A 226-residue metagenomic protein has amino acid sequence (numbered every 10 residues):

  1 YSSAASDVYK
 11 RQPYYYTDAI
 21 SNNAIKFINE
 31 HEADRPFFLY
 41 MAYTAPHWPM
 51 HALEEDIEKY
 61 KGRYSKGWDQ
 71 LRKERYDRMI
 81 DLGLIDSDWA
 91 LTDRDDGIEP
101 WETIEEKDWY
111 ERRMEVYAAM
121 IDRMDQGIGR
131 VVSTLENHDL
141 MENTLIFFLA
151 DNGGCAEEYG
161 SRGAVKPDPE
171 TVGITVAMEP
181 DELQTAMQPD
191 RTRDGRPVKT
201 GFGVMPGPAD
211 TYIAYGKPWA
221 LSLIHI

Functional and structural regions predicted by a protein language model:
Y1-A5, Y9, I224-H225: Single conserved hydrophobic/aromatic residue that forms the stacking wall/gate of nucleotide- or nucleobase-binding
S6-D7, I98-R113: Short glycine/proline-rich turn/loop motifs
K10-I20, D69-Q70, M114-R123, P206 (+1 more regions): A short beta-strand-to-alpha-helix junction
R11, K73-D81, D181-A186: Low-complexity, flexible helical/coil segments
T17-T92, M120, M124, V132-E158 (+1 more regions): Active-site regions of oxyanion-processing enzymes, predominantly non-cytosolic
H51-A52, S133-I224: Histidine-centered active-site microenvironments of extracellular/periplasmic hydrolases and transferases
W89-W101: Short linear, low-complexity motifs centered on an aromatic residue
